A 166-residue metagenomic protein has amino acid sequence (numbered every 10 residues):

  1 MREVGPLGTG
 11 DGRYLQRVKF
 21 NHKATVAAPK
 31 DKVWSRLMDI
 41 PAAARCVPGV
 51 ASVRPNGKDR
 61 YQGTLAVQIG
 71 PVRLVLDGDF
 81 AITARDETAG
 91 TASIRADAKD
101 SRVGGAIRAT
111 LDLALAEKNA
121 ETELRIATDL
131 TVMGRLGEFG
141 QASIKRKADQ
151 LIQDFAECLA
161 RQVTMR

Functional and structural regions predicted by a protein language model:
R2-L7: Extreme N-terminal basic, low-complexity initiation segments that serve as generic localization/processing leaders
G8-R60, T64-G70: Hydrophobic ligand-binding cavity/cleft-lining segments
R17-K23, R60-Q62, V75-D77, A89-S93 (+2 more regions): Intrinsic-disorder/low-complexity, polar/charged segments enriched in Ser/Thr/Lys/Arg/Asp/Glu/Gln
H22-A24, V50-A51, D77-A84, A109-E117: Hydrophobic/aromatic beta-strand elements that line small-molecule binding cavities or substrate pockets in beta-rich
V33-L37, A43, I82, I126 (+1 more regions): Hydrophobic pocket/interface hotspot
R54-K99, D154: Glycine-rich portal/gate segments that line the openings of hydrophobic small-molecule binding cavities
A84, R95-R146: Beta-strand/loop substructures that line and gate deep hydrophobic ligand-binding cavities in soluble
E157-R166: Short, highly charged C-terminal tails/helix-capping segments
